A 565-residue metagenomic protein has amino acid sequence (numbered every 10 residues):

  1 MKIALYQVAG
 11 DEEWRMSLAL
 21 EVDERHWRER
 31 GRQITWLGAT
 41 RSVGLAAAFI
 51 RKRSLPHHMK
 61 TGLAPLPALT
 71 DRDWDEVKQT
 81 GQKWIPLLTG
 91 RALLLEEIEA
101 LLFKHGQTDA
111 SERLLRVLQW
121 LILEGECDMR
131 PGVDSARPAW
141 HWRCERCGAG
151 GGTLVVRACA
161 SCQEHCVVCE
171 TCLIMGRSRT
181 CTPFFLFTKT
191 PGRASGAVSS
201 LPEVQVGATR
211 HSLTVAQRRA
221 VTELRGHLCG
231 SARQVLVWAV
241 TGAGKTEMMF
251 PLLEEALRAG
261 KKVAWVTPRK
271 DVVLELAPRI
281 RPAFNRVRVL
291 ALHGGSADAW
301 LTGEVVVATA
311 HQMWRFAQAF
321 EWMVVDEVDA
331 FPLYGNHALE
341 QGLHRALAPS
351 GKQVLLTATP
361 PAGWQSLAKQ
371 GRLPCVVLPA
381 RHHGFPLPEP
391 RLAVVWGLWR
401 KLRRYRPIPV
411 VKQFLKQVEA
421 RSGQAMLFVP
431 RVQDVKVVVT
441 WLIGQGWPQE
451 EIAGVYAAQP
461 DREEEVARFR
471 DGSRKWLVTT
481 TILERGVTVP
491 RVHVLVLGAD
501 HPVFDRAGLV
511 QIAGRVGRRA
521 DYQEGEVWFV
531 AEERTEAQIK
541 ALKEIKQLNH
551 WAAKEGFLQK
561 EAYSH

Functional and structural regions predicted by a protein language model:
L88, G106, S231, V235-V237 (+2 more regions): Conserved interdomain linker/interface between the two RecA-like ATPase lobes of SF2 helicase motors
L102, Q107-T108, E112-S199: Interdomain "pre-motor" coupling segment immediately N-terminal to P-loop NTPase/helicase cores
R233-T246, A256-L257, K261-L276, Q353 (+1 more regions): Conserved strand-helix element at the start of the C-terminal RecA-like helicase core
T267-E275, R279-R281, V289-L301, A308-R315 (+3 more regions): Conserved helicase motor
Q318-W396: Post-DEXD/H (motif II) to motif III coupling segment of the RecA-like Helicase ATP-binding lobe
F320-E327, W476-V478, E484-D500, V510 (+1 more regions): A short beta-strand element within the Helicase C-terminal
Y334-A348, P502-G525: Conserved SF2 helicase motif VI
A348-G363, A513-K546: Conserved segment of the helicase C-terminal RecA-like domain
